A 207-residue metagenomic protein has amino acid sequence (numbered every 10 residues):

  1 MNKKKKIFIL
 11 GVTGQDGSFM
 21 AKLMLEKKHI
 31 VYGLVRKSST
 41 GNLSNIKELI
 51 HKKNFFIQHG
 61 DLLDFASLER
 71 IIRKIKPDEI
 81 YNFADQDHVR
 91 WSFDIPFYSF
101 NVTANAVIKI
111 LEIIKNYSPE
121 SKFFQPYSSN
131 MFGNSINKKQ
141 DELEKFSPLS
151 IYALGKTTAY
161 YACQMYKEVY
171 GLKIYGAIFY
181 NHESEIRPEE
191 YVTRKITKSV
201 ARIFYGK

Functional and structural regions predicted by a protein language model:
M1-S184, Y205: N-terminal Rossmann-like NAD(P)+-binding domain of SDR-like oxidoreductases, especially those catalyzing
K138, E189-T197: A glycine/serine/threonine-rich, flexible loop-to-helix segment that serves as the NAD(P) cofactor-binding "lid"
E168, R194-K207: Alpha-helical substrate-binding/gating segment
